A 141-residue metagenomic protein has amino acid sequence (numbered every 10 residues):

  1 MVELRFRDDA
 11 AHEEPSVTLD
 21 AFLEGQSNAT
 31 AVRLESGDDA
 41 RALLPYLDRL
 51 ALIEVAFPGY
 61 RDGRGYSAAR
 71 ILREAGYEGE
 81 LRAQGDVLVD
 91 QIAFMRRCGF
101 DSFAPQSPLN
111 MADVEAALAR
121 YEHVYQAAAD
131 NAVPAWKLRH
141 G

Functional and structural regions predicted by a protein language model:
M1-Q26: N-terminal, charge-rich interaction modules
E3-F6, G25, R33-D38, L44 (+3 more regions): Phosphate/adenylate-binding glycine loop and adjacent helical scaffold
Q26-A29, I71-R82: Short beta-strand/loop segments at the ligand-binding rim of alpha/beta enzyme cores
R41-P45, V89-S102: Catalytic cores of alpha/beta
R82-L88: Glycine-rich beta-to-alpha transition loops that act as phosphate-gripper elements at the mouths of alpha/beta enzyme
F100-L118: Glycine-rich phosphate-binding active-site loops on the catalytic face of alpha/beta enzymes
A112-K137: C-terminal helical cap(s) of enzyme catalytic domains, especially alpha/beta-barrels
